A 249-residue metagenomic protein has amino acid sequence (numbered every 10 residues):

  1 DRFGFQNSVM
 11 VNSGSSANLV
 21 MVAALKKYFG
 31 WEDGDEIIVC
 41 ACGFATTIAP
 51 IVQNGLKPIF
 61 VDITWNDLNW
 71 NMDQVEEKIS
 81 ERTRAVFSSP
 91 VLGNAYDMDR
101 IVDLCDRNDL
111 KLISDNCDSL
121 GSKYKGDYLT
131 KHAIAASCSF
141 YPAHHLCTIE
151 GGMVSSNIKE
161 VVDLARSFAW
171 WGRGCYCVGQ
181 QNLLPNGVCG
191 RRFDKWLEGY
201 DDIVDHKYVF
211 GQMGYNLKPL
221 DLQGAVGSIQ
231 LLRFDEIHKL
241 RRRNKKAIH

Functional and structural regions predicted by a protein language model:
D1-E36, P50-V52, F60, D127: Phosphate-binding glycine-rich loop
F3, E32, E81, T130-K131 (+2 more regions): Structured loop/turn residues at beta-strand edges in well-structured enzyme cores
M10, V39, V154: Conserved SAM-binding loop
V11, S15, A45, N69 (+5 more regions): Glycine-rich phosphate-binding loop at the start of an alpha helix
K26-R107, K111-N116, K123: PLP-dependent aminotransferase-like
S119-K125, H132-H249: Active-site region of PLP-dependent enzymes
